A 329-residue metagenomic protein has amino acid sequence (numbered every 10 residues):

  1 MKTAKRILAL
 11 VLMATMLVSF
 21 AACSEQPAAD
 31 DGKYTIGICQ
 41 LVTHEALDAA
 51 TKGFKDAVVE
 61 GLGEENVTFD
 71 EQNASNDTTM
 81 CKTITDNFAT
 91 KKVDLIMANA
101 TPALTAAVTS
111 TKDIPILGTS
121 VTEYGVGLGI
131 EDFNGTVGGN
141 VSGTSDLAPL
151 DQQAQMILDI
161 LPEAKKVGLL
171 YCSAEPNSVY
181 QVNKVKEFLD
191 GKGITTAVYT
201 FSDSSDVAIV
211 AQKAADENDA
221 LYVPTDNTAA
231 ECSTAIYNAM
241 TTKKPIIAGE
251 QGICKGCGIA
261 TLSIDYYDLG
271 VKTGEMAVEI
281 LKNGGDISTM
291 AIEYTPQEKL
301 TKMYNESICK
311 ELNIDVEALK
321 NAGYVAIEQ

Functional and structural regions predicted by a protein language model:
M1-T35, E60, E64: Short, low-complexity disordered leader/linker segments with a strong preference for bacterial N-terminal type II
D30, Y124-K166, I264-G285: Hydrophobic alpha-helical segments within soluble ligand-binding/sensing domains
T35-K55, G61, D70-T79, A174 (+2 more regions): Extracytoplasmic "Venus flytrap"
I36-I38, F54, S142-L189, D286 (+1 more regions): An alpha-beta-alpha
K55, E60-C81, N140, K186-S204: Short beta-strand elements in bilobed, periplasmic/extracellular small-molecule ligand-binding domains
D70-D132, D226-G249: Beta-alpha junction/loop-to-helix N-cap segments that form part of ligand/metal-binding clefts
P176-K244, E250: Pocket-lining segment of extracytoplasmic ligand-binding domains
E279-Q329: Hinge/cleft segment of the Venus flytrap/periplasmic-binding protein
